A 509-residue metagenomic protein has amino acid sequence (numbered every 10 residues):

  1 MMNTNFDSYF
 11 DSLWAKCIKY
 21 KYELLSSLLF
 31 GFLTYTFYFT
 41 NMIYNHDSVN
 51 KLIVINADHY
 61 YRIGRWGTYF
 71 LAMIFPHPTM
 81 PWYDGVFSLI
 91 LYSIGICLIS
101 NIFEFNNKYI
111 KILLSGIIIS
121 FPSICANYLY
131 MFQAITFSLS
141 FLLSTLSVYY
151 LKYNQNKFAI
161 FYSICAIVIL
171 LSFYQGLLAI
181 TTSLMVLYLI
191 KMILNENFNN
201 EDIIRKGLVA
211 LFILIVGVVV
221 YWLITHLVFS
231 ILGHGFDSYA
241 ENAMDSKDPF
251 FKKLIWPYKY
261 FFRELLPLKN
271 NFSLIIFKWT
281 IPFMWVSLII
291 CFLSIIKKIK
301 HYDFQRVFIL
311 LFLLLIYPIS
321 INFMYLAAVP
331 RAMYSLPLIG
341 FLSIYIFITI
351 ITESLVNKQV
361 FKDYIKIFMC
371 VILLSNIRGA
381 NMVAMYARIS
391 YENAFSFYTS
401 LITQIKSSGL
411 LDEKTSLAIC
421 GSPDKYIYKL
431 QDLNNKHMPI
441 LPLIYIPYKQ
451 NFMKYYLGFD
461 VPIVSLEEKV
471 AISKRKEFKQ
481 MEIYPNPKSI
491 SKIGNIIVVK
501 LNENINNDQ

Functional and structural regions predicted by a protein language model:
M2-R62, W66-A72, P76-I94, I102-S115 (+7 more regions): Intrinsically disordered, polar/acidic, low-complexity terminal segments
T34-Y35, G207-V286: Membrane-lumen/periplasm interface segments of specific transmembrane helices in polyprenyl phosphate-linked
Y61, R65, S88-L91, I110-K152 (+3 more regions): Membrane-interface micro-motifs in multi-pass membrane enzymes
L98, F277-R306: Hydrophobic, aromatic-rich transmembrane alpha-helices and their immediate juxtamembrane boundary segments
S144-I160, M192-F198: Membrane-interface transmembrane helices that cradle and orient dolichyl/undecaprenyl
A159-G176, I180-V186, V216: Membrane-interface alpha helices of multi-pass inner-membrane proteins
I180-I215: Perimembrane helix-loop-helix junctions
K191, N195, L336-M369: Cytosolic-side transmembrane helix boundary signature
